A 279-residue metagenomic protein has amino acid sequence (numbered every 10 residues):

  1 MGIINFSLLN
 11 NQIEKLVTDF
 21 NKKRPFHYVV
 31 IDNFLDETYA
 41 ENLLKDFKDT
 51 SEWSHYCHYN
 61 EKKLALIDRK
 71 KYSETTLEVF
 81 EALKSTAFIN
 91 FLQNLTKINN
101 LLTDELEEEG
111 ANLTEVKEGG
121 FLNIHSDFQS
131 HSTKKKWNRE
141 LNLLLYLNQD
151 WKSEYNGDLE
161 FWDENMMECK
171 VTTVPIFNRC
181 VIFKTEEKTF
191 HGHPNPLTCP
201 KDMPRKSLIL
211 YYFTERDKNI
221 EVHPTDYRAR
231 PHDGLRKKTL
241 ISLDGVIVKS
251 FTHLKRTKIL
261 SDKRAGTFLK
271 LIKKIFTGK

Functional and structural regions predicted by a protein language model:
I4, L8-L9, V17-T96: Non-heme Fe(II)/2-oxoglutarate
V30, T103-E105, N112, I182-F183 (+2 more regions): A structural signal for short, well-ordered beta-strand segments and their strand-loop junctions that often border
K45-K48, A82-N138: Non-heme Fe(II) oxygenase catalytic core, chiefly the N-lobe of the double-stranded beta-helix
H58-R69, N94-L102, T114-F121, R139 (+3 more regions): A structural signal for the main folded, soluble domain(s) of proteins
G119, H131-R139, Q149-K279: Catalytic core of Fe(II)/2-oxoglutarate
N142-L144: Eukaryotic charged/polar low-complexity linker/IDR segments
